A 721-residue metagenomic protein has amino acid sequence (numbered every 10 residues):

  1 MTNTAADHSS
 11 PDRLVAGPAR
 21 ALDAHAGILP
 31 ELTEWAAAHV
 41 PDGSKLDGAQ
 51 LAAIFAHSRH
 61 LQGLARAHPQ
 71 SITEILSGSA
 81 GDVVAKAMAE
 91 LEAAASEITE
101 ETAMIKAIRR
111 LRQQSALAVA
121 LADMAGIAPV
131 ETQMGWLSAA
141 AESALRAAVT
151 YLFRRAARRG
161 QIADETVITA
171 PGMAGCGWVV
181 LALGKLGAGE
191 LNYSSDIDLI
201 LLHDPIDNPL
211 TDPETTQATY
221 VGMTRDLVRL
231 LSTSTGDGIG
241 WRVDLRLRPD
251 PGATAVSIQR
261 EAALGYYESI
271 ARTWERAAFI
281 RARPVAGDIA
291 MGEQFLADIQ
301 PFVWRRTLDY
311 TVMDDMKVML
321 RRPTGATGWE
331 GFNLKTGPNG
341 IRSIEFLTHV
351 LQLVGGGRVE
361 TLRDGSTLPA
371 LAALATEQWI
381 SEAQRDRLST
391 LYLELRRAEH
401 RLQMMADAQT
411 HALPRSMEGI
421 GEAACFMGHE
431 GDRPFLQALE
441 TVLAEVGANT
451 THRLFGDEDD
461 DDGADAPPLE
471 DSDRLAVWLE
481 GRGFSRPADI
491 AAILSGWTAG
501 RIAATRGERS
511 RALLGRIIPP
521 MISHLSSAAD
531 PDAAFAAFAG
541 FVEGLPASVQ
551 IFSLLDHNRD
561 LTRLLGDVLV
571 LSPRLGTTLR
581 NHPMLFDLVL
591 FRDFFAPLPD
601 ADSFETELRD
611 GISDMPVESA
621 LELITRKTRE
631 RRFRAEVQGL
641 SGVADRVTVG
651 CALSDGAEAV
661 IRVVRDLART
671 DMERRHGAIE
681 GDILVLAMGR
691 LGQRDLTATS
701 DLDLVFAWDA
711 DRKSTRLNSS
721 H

Functional and structural regions predicted by a protein language model:
M1-R716: A nucleotide- and high-energy phosphate-metabolite-utilizing enzyme signature
L717-H721: Positively charged, low-complexity/disordered segments
